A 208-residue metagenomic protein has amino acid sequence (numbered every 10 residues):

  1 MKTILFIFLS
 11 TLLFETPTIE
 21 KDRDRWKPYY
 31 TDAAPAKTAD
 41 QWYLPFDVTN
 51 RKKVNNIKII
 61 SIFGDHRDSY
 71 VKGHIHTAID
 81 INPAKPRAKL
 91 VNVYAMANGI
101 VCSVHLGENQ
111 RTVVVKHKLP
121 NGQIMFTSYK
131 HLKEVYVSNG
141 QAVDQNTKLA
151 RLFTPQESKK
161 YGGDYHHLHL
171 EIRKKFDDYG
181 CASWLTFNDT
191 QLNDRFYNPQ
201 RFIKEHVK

Functional and structural regions predicted by a protein language model:
T3-L12: Sec-dependent N-terminal signal peptides
T16-R111, Q145, S158, F196-K208: Surface-exposed, glycine-biased beta-strand/turn segments
F63, P83-K85, A97, L119 (+3 more regions): Short, flexible loop/turn elements at secondary-structure junctions
G64-S69, V114-K118, V137-S138, K159 (+1 more regions): Intrinsically disordered, low-complexity boundary segments flanking structured domains
G73, V91-V93, V135-S138, Q191: Extracytoplasmic/periplasmic, Sec-exported soluble proteins
R87-K89, L119-I124, D178-A182: Short, solvent-exposed loop/turn segments that connect beta-strands within catalytic domains and beta-strand-rich
A95-Y136, G163-H167: Zn2+-dependent peptidoglycan hydrolase active-site motif and core
Q141-K208: Conserved, short, structured surface segments that act as functional micro-motifs
